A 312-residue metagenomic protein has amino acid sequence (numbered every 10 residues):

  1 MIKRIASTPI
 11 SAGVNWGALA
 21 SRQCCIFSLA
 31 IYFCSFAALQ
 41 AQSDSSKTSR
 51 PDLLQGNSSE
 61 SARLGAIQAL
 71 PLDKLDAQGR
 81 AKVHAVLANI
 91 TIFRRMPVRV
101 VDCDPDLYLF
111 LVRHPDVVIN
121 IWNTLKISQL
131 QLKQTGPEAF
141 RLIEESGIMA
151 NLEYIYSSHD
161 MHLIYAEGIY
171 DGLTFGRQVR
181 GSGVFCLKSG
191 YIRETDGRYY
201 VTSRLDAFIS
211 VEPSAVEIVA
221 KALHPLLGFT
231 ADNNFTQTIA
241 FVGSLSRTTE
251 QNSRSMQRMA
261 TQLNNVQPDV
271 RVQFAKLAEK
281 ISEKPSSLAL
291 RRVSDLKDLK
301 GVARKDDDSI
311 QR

Functional and structural regions predicted by a protein language model:
M1-S21: N-terminal secretory signal peptides that target proteins for export/translocation
I10, N89-I90, N120-N123, R141-S146 (+1 more regions): Short, solvent-exposed secondary-structure boundary motifs
R22-F36: Bacterial N-terminal signal peptides
F36-Q42: Sec/Tat signal peptide C-region and signal peptidase I cleavage site
S43-G136: Hydrophobic ligand-binding cavity/cleft-lining segments
S43-L75, K188-R312: Terminal "cap-and-tail" regions of soluble proteins that handle hydrophobic small molecules
I92-P97, D104-L107, D160-H162, G181-G183 (+1 more regions): Envelope-exposed proteins and targeting segments
L132-L187: Glycine-rich portal/gate segments that line the openings of hydrophobic small-molecule binding cavities
